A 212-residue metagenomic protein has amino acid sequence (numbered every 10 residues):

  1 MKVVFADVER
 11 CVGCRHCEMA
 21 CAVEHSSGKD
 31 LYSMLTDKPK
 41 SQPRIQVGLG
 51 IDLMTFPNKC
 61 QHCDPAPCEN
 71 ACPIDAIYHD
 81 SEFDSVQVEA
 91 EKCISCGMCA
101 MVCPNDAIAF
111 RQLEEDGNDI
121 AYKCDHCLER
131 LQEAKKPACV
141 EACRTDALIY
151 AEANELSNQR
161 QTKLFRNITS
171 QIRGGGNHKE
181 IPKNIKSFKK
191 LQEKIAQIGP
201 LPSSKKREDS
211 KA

Functional and structural regions predicted by a protein language model:
M1-G50: N-terminal cysteine/histidine-rich coordination modules
V8, I74, A90: Aromatic-flanked redox-active Cys/Sec active sites in thiol-based oxidoreductases, especially the WC-centered
R15, D75-A76, G97, D106 (+1 more regions): Glycine-centered, phosphate/nucleic-acid-interacting loop/turn motifs that mediate DNA/RNA or nucleotide
C17, A22-S27, C99, P104 (+1 more regions): Detector for the c-type heme attachment site
Y32-H62, E69, E91-K92, A100-A212: Flanking helices and flexible, charged tails adjoining ferredoxin-like Fe-S electron-transfer domains in multi-subunit
H62-D80, D84-S85: Ordered, amphipathic secondary-structure segments that act as subunit-interaction surfaces in large macromolecular
E82-D84, E89-I94: Active-site cradle of extracellular carbohydrate-active enzymes
